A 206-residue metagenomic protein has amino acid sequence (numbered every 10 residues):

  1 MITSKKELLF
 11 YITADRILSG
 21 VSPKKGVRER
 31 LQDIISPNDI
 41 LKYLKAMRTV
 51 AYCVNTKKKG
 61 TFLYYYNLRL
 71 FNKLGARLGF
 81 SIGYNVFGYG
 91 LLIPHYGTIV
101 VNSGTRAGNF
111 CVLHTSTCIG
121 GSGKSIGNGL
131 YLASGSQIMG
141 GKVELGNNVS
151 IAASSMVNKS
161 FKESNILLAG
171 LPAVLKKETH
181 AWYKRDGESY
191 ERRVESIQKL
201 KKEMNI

Functional and structural regions predicted by a protein language model:
M1-L78, H180-I206: Terminal amphipathic alpha-helical/low-complexity segments used for targeting or macromolecular assembly
N38, N55, N67, N72 (+8 more regions): Detector for Asparagine
V54, S116, A173: Residue-level marker of positions within ordered structural domains that often coincide with functionally constrained
T56-K57, L92-I93, Y131: A short, structure-level motif marking secondary-structure boundaries and short turns
L63-F110, T117-S125, S136-V143: Left-handed beta-helix
G90-L91, L113, L132, I151: Well-ordered beta-strand segments characteristic of repetitive beta-sheet solenoids
G120-I206: Glycine-rich hexapeptide-repeat left-handed beta-helix
